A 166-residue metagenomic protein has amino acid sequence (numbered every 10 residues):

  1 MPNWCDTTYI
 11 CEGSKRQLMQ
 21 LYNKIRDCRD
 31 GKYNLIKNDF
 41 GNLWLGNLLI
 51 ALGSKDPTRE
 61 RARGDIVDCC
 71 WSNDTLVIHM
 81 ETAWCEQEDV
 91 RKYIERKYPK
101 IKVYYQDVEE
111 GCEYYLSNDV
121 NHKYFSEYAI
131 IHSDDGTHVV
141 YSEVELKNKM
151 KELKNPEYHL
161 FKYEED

Functional and structural regions predicted by a protein language model:
M1-D166: Intrinsic low-complexity, intrinsically disordered or marginally ordered coil/linker segments
